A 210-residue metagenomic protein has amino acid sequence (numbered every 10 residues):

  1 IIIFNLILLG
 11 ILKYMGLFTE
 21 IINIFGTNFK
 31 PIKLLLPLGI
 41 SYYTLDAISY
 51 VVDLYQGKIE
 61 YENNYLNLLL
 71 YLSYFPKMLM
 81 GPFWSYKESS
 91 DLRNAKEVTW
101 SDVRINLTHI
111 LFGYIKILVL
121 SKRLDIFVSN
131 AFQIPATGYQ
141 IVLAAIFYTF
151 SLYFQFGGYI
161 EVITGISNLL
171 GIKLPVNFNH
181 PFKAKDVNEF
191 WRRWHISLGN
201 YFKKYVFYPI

Functional and structural regions predicted by a protein language model:
I1-I210: Membrane-embedded transmembrane alpha-helical bundles that form the catalytic cores of multi-pass lipid-modifying
